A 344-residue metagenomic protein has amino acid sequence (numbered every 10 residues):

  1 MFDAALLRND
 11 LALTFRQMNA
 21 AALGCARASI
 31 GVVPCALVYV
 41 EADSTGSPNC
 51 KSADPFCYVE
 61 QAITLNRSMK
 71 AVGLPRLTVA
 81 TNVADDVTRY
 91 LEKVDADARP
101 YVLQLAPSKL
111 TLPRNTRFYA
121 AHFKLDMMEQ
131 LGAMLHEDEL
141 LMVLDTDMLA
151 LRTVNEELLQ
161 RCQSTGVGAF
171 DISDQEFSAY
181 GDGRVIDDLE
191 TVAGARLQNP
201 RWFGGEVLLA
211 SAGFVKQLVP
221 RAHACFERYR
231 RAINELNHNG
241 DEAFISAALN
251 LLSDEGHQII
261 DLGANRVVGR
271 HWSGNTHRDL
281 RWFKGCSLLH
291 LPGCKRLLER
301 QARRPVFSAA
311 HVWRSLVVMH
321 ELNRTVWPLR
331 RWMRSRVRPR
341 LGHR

Functional and structural regions predicted by a protein language model:
F2-R114, H136-E137, E321-R344: N-terminal anchoring/stem segment of glycosyltransferases
T116-K124: A short, glycine-/small-residue-rich helix N-cap motif at loop->alpha-helix starts within glycosyltransferase
M127-E139: Active-site nucleotide-sugar/metal-binding loop of Leloir-type enzymes
D138-D147: Short beta-strand-to-loop acidic/aromatic patch adjacent to the donor-nucleotide binding site
A150-R184: Conserved donor-nucleotide/metal-binding helix-loop-beta segment in metal-dependent transferases, i.e., the alpha-helix
R184-N199: Short, flexible, basic/aromatic active-site loop/helix in glycosyltransferases
L197-P292: Catalytic core and acceptor-binding pocket of nucleotide-sugar-dependent glycosyltransferases
T276-R344: Long, low-complexity C-terminal extensions of enzymes
